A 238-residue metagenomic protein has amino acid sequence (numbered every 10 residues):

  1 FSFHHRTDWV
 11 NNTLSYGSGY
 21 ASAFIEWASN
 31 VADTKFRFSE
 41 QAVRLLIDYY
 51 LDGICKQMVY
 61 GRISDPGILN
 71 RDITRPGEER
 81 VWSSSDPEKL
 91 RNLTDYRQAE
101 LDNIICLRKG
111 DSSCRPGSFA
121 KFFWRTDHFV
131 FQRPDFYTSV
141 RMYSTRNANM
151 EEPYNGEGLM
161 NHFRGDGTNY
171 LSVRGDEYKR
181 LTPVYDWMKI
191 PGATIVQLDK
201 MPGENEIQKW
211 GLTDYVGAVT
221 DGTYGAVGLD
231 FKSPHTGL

Functional and structural regions predicted by a protein language model:
F1-R37: Active-site lining segments of carbohydrate-active enzymes
Y20, W27-L238: Extended polysaccharide-engagement surfaces of secreted carbohydrate-active enzymes
